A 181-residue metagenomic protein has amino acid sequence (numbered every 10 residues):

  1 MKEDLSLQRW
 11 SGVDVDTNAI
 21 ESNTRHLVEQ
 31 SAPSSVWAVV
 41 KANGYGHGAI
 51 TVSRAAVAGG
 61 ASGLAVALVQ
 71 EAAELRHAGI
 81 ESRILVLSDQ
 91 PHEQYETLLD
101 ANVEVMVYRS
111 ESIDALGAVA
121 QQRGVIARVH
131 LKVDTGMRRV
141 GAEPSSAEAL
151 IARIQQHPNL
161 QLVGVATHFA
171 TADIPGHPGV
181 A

Functional and structural regions predicted by a protein language model:
K2-L7, S11-V15, A19, A32-A181: Active-site-proximal beta-alpha core segment in soluble small-molecule metabolic enzymes
I20-N23, L27: Alpha-helical packing segments of well-folded alpha/beta enzyme cores
